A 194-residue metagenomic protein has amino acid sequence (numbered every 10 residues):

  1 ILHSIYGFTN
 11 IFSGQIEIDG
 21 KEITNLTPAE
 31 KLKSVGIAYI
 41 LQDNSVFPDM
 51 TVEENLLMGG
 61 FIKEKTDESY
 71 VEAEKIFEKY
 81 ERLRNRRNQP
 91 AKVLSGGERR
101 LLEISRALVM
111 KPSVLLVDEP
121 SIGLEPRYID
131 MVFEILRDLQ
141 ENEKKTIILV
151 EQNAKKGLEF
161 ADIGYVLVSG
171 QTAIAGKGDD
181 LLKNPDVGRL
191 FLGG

Functional and structural regions predicted by a protein language model:
Y6: Helix-to-loop junction immediately C-terminal to a conserved catalytic motif
N10, M50-V71, K79-E81, G176 (+1 more regions): ABC-type ATPase nucleotide-binding domains, specifically the catalytic core motifs of the NBD
G14-E22, K33-V35, E68-A73, E78 (+1 more regions): Conserved ABC transporter NBD signature motif
P90-L94: Conserved ABC ATPase signature
A107-L108: ABC ATPase C-loop
K111: Conserved catalytic motifs of ABC-family nucleotide-binding domains
L115-E119: Catalytic Walker B motif of ABC-type/P-loop ATPase nucleotide-binding domains
D130-K144: Helical segment within the ABC ATPase nucleotide-binding domain
